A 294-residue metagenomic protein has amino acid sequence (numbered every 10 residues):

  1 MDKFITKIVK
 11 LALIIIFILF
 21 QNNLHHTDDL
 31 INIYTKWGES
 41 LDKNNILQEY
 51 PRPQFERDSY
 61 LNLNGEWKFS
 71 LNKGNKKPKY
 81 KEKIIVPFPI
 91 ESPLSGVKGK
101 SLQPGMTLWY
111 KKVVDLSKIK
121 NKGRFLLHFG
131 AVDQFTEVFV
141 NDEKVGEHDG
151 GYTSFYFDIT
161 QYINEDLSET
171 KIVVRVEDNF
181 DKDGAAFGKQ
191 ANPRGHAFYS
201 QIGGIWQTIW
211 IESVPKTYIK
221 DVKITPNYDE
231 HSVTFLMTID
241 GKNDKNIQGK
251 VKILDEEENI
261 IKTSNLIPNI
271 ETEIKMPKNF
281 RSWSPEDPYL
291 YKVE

Functional and structural regions predicted by a protein language model:
T6-I14: Sec-dependent signal peptide recognition, specifically the positively charged N-region followed immediately by
I15-D29: Bacterial Sec-dependent signal peptides at the C-terminal "C-region" and cleavage site
T27-Y60: N-terminal pre-domain segments of enzymes
K68-G74, K100, P104-Y218, K242-N243: Accessory beta-strand-rich segments of carbohydrate-active enzymes
V140, S232-L266, T272, V293: Beta-strand-rich binding/interaction modules
F157-I163, I274-P288: Signal that preferentially marks extracellular ectodomain short beta-strand elements of beta-sandwich modules
K171-V174, Y289-E294: Short, aromatic- and glycine-rich surface loops/edge beta-strands on solvent-exposed regions
S213-D244: Surface beta-strand/loop "capping" patches
